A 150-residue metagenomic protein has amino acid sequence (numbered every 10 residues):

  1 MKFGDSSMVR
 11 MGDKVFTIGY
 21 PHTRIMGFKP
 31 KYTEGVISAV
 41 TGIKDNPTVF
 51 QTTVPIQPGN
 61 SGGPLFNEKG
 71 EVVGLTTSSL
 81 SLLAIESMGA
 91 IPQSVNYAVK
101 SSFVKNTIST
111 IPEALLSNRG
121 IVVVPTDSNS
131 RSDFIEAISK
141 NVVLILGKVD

Functional and structural regions predicted by a protein language model:
M1-K44, F66-K69, A98-K100: Serine endopeptidase catalytic core focused on the charge-relay Asp
G4-D5, T52, G62: Short, conserved secondary-structure segments in the cores of folded domains
D5-M8, Y20-I25, N46, V72-D150: C-terminal cap/linker of serine protease catalytic domains
M11-K14, K31-T33, T48-F50, S61 (+1 more regions): Envelope-exposed proteins and targeting segments
V15-T17, Q51, G74: Structural recognition of the beta-strand scaffold that forms the well-ordered cores of secreted hydrolase catalytic
Y20, T53-P55: Short strand-loop junctions, especially beta-strand C-caps/beta-turns that link beta-sheets to coils or alpha-helices
P55-T76: Catalytic nucleophile loop of clan PA
